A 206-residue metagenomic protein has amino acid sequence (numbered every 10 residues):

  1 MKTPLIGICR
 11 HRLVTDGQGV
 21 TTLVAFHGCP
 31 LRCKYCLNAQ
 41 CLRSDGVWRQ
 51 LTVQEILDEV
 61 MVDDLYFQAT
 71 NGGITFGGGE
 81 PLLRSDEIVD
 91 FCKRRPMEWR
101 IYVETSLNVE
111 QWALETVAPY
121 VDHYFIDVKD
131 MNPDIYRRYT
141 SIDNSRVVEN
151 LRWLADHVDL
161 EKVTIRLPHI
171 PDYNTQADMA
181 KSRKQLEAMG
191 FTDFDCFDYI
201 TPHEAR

Functional and structural regions predicted by a protein language model:
M1-T15, L160, H169-R206: Auxiliary Fe-S-binding modules of radical SAM enzymes
P4-Y35: N-terminal pre-triad scaffold of radical SAM enzymes
I6, V20, N38-Y120: Conserved Radical SAM active-site core
T22, I74, I101-V103, Y124-I126 (+2 more regions): Hydrophobic faces of well-ordered beta-strands that scaffold small-molecule active sites in alpha/beta enzyme cores
L42-D45, N132-Y139, H203-R206: A short acidic, helix-capping loop that chelates divalent metal ions and anchors anionic groups
L65-M97, Q111-A113, V128-A155, L160-Q185: Conserved glycine-rich "GG(E/T)P / GGGxP" loop and the immediately following alpha-helix in the radical SAM core
R95-W99, P119-D122, D159, A188-T192: Short glycine/proline-enriched coil/turn segments at helix->beta-strand junctions
A118-M131, F191-I200: Non-cysteine beta-strand/loop elements that form the S-adenosyl-L-methionine
